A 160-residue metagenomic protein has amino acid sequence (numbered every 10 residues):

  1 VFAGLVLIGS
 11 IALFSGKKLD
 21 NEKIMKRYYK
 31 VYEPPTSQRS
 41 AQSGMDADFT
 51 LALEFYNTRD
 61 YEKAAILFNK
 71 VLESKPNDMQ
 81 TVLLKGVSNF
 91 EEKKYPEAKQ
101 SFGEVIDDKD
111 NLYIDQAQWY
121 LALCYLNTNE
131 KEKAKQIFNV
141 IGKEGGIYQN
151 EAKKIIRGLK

Functional and structural regions predicted by a protein language model:
V1-I24: Single-pass transmembrane signal-anchor helices and their membrane-water interface zones
Q42, P76, D110-L112, G146: Short coil turns that delineate tetratricopeptide repeat
